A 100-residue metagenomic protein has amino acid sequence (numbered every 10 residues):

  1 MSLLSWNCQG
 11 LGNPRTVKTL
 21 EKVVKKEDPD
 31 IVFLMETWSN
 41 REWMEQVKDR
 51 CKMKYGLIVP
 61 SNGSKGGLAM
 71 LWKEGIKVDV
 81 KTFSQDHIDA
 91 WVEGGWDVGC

Functional and structural regions predicted by a protein language model:
M1-C100: Short phosphate/oxyanion-binding micro-motifs
